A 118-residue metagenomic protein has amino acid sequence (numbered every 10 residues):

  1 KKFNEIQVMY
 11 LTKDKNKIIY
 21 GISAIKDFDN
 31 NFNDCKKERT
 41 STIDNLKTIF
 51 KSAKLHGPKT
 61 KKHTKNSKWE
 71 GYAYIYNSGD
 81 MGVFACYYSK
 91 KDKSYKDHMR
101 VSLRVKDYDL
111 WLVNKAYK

Functional and structural regions predicted by a protein language model:
K1-I18, L112-K118: N-terminal leader/targeting segments
G21, I25-K118: Non-cytosolic coordination micro-motifs
